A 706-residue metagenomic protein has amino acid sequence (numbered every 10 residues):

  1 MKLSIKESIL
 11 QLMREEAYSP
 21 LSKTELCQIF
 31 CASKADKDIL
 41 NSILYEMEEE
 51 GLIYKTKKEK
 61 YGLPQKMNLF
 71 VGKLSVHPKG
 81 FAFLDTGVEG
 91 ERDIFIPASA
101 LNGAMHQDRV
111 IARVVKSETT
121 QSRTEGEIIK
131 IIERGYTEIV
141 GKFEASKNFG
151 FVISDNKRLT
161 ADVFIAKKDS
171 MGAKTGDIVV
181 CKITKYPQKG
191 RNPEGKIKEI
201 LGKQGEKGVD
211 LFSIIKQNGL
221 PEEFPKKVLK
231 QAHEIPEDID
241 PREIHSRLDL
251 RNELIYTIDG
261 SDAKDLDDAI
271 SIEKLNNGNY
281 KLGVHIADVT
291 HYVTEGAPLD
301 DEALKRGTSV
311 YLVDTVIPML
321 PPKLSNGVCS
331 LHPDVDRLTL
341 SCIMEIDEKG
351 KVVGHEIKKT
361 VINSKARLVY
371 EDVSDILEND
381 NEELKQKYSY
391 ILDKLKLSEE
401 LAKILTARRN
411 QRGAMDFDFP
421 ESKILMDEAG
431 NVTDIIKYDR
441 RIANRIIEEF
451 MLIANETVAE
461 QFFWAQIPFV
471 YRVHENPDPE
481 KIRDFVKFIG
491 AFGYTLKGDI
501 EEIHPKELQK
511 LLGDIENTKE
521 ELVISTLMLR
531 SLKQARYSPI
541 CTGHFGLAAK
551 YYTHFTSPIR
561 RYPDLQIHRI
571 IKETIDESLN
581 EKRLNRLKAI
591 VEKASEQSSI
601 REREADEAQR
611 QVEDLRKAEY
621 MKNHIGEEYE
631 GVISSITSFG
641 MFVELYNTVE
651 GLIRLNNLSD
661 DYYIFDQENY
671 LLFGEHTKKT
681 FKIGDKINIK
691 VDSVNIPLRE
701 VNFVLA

Functional and structural regions predicted by a protein language model:
M1-G283, T290-D336, R367, S374-D375 (+2 more regions): Charge-lined substrate channels and their catalytic hotspots, especially those that engage the 3′ end of RNA
Q28, V180, Y186, S213-L220 (+4 more regions): Electropositive polyanion-binding surfaces
A82-G87, F95, F151-N156, F642-N647 (+2 more regions): Short, acidic/hydrophobic/Gly-rich beta-strand patch recurrent on exposed beta strands that often constitutes part
